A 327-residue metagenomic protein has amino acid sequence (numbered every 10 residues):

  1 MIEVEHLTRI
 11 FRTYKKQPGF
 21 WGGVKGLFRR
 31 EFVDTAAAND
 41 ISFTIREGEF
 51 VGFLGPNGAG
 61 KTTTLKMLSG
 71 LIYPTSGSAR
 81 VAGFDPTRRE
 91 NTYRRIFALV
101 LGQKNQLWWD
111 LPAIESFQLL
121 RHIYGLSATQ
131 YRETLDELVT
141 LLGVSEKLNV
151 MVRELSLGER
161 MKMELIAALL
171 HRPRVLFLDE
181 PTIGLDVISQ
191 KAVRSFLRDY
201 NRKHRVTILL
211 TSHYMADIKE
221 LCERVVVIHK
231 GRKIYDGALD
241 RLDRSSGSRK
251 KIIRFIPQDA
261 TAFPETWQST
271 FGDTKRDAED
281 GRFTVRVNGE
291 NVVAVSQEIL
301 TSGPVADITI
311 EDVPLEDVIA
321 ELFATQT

Functional and structural regions predicted by a protein language model:
G19-G26, Q118, H122, T129-K147: Conserved ABC ATPase "signature" region
G77-D85, T92-F97: Conserved ABC transporter NBD signature motif
D110, M151-L155: Conserved ABC ATPase signature
R172: Conserved catalytic motifs of ABC-family nucleotide-binding domains
L176-E180: Catalytic Walker B motif of ABC-type/P-loop ATPase nucleotide-binding domains
R194-R286: ABC transporter nucleotide-binding domain
